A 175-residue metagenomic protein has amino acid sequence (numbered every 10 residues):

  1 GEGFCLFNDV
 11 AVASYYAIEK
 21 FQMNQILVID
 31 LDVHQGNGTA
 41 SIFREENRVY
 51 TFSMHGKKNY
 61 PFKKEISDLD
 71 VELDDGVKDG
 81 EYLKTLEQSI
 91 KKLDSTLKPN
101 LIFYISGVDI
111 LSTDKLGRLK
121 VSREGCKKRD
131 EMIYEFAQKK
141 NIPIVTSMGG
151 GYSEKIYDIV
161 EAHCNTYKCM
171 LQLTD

Functional and structural regions predicted by a protein language model:
G1-D175: A general "terminal functional-core" signal
